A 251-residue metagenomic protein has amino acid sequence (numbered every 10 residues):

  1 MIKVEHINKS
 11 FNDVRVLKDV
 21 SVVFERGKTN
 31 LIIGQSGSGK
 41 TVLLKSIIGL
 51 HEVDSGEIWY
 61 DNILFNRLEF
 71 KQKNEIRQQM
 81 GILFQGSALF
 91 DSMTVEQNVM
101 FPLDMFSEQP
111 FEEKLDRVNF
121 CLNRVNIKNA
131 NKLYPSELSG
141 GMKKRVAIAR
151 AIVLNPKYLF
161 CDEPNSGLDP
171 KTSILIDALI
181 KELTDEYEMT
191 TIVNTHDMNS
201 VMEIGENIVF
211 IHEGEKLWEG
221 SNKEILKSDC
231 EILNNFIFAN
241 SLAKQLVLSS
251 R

Functional and structural regions predicted by a protein language model:
I48: Helix-to-loop junction immediately C-terminal to a conserved catalytic motif
G56-L64: Conserved ABC transporter NBD signature motif
L64, F111-N129: Conserved ABC ATPase "signature" region
Y134-L138, M142: Conserved ABC ATPase signature
V153-K157: A short, proline-enriched helix->beta-strand linker immediately N-terminal to the Walker B motif in ABC-type P-loop
L159-D162: Catalytic Walker B motif of ABC-type/P-loop ATPase nucleotide-binding domains
P170-T172: Helix N-cap at the start of a conserved alpha-helix in ABC-type nucleotide-binding domains
